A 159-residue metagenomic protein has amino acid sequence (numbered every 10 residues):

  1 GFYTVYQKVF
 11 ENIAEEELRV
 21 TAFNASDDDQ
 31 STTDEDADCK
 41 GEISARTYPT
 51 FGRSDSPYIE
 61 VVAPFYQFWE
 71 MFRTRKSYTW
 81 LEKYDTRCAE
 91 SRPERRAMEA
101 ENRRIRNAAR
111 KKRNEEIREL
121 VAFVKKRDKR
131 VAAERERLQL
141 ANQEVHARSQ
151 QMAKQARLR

Functional and structural regions predicted by a protein language model:
Y3-R159: Mixed-charge, low-complexity intrinsically disordered segments
